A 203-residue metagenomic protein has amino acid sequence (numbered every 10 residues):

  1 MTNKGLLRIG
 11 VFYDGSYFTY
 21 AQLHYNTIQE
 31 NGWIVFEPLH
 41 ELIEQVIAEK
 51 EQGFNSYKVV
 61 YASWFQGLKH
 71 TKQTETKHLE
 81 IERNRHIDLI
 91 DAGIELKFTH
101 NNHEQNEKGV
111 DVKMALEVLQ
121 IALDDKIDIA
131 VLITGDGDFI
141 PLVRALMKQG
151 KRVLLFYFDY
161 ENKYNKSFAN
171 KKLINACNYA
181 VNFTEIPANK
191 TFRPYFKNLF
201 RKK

Functional and structural regions predicted by a protein language model:
M1-V110, K148, R152, D159: Domain-level signal for Mg2+-assisted phosphodiester chemistry and nucleotide/NA-binding surfaces in nucleic-acid
E82-K203: Nuclease catalytic cores that cleave nucleic-acid phosphodiester bonds, predominantly acidic two-metal-ion
